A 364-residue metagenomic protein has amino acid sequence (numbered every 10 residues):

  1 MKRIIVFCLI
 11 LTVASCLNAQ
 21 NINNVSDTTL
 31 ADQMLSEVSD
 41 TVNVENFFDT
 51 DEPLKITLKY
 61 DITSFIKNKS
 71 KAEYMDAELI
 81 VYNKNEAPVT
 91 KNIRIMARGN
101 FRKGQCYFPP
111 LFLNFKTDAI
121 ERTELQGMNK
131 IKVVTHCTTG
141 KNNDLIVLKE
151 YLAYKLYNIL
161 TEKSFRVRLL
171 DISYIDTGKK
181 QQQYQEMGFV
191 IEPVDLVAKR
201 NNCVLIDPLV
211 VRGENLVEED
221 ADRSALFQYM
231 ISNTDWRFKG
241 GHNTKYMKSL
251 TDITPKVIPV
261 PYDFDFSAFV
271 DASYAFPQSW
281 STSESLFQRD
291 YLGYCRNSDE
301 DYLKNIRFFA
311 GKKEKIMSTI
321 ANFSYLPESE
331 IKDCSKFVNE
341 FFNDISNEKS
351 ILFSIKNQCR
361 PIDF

Functional and structural regions predicted by a protein language model:
M1-I4, Q20: Positively charged n-region of N-terminal signal peptides that target proteins for export
I4-V13: Sec-dependent N-terminal signal peptides
S15-A19: Sec/Tat signal peptide C-region and signal peptidase I cleavage site
Q20-F364: Phosphate/dinucleotide-binding and metal-coordinating scaffold of catalytic cores in nucleotide-dependent enzymes
